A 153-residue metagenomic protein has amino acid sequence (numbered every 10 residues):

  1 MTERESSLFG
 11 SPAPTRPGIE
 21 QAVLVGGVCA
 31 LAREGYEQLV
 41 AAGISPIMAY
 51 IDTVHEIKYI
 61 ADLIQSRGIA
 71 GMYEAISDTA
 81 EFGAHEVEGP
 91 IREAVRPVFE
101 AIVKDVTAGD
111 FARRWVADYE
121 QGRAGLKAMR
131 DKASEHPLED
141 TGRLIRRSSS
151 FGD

Functional and structural regions predicted by a protein language model:
M1-G18, A22-Y59: Internal alpha-helical scaffold of NAD(P)-dependent oxidoreductase catalytic cores
I44-D153: NAD(P)-dependent Rossmann-like dehydrogenase/reductase catalytic/cofactor-binding core
